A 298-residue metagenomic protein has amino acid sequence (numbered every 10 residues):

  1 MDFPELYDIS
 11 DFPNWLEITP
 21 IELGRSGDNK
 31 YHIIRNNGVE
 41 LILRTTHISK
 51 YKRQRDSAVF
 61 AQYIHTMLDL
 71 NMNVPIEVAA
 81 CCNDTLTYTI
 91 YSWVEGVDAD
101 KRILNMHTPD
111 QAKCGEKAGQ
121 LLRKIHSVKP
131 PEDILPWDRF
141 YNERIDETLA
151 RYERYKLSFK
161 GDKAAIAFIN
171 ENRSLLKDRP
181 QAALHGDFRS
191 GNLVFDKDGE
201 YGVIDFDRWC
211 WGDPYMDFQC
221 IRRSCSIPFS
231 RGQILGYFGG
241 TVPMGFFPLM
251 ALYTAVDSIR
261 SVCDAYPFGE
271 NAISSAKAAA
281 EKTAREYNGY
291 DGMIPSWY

Functional and structural regions predicted by a protein language model:
D2-N14, E95, E116, K124-G186 (+2 more regions): An alpha-helical support segment within catalytic cores of ATP-dependent transferases
N14-I18, G161-K163, T241-M250: Short, surface-exposed acidic
T19-P136, K160: ATP-binding pocket architecture of kinase catalytic cores
N29-I34, I42-L43, F168-F218: Active-site acidic catalytic loop and adjacent metal/ATP-binding pocket of ATP-dependent phosphoryl transfer enzymes
R55, D69, I103, K197 (+4 more regions): Short, flexible helix/strand-to-coil boundary loops that buttress conserved ligand/catalytic motifs in alpha/beta
H107-T108, G202, Q219-I221, A279: Glycine-rich, phosphate-binding/catalytic loops in enzymes
K113-K117, K177, C220-Y298: Helix-rich C-terminal or lid/interface subdomains of diverse kinases
K156-F159, G212, F268: Active-site-proximal segments of metal-dependent phosphoesterases and phosphodiesterases across multiple
